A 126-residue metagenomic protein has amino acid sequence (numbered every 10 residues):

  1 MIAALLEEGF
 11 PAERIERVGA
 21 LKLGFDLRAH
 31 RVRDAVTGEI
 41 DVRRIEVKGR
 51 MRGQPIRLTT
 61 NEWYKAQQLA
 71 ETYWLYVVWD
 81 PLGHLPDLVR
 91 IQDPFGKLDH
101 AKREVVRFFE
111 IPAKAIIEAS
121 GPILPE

Functional and structural regions predicted by a protein language model:
A3-R33: A short acidic/basic microdomain associated with nuclease active sites
L5, L27-A29, D41-M51: Conserved catalytic cores of phosphodiester-cleaving nucleases, focusing on short active-site segments
L21-K22, V36-E39, Q68-E71: A structural signal for short secondary-structure junctions
R33-D41, G83-P86: Short, solvent-exposed loop/turn segments that connect beta-strands within catalytic domains and beta-strand-rich
V47-Y64: Short beta-strand-loop-alpha-helix junction that forms the active-site gateway of nucleic-acid-processing nucleases
E62-A66, W74-Y76: Conserved RecA-like P-loop NTPase helicase motor core
T72-E126: Domain-level recognition of nuclease-like catalytic cores that cleave nucleotide substrates
